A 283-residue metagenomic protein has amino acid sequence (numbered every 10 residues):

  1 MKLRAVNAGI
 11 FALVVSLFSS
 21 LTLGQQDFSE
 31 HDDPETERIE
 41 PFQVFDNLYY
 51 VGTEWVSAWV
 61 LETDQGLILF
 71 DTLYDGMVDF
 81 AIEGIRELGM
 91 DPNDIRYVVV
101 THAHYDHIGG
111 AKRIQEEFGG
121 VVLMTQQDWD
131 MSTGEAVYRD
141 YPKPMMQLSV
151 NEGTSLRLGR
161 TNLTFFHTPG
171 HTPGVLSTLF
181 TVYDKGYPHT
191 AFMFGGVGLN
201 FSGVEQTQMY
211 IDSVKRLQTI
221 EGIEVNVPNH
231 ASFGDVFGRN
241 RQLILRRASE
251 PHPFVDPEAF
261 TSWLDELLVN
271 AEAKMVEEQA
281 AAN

Functional and structural regions predicted by a protein language model:
M1-I10: Bacterial N-terminal signal peptides that target proteins for export
Q26-S29, R38, Q43-F45, E116-F118 (+3 more regions): Metallo-beta-lactamase
P34-L88, P92, S177-G196: Conserved beta-strand hairpin/beta-sheet module of binuclear metal-dependent hydrolase folds, prominently
N47, L61, D71, H102 (+5 more regions): Divalent metal-coordination and catalytic microenvironments
L67, L73-G76, S155-R157, N162-E258 (+1 more regions): Metallo-beta-lactamase
G76-D79, R86-S155, V255-F260: Active-site HxH/HxHxD metal-binding segment of metal-dependent hydrolases
F260-N283: C-terminal regulatory/interaction regions
